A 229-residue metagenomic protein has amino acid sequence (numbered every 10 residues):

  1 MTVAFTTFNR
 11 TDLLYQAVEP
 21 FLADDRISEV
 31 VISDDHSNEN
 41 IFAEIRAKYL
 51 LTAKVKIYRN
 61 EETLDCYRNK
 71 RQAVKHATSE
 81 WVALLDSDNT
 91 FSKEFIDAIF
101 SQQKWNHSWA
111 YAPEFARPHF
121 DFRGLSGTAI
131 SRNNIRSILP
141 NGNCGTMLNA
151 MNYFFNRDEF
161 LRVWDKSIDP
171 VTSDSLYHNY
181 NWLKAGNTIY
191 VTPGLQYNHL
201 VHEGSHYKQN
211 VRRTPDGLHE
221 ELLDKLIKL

Functional and structural regions predicted by a protein language model:
R10-A23: Short, well-formed alpha-helical segments that are part of the catalytic scaffolds of diverse glycosyltransferases
S28-H36, Y58-R59: Short beta-strand/loop segment that forms part of the nucleotide-sugar
D34-A43, E62: A conserved acidic beta->alpha catalytic loop
N60-A77: Glycine-rich, basic loop-to-helix element that forms the pyrophosphate-binding segment of sugar-nucleotide handling
V82: Short aromatic/hydrophobic "clamp" motif used to bind/position activated sugar donors
I96-S126: Conserved donor NDP-sugar-binding/catalytic core segment of glycosyltransferases
R117-P118, T192-V211: Active-site donor/metal-binding and catalytic loop motifs of nucleotide-sugar-dependent glycosylation enzymes
P170-H178: Acidic donor-binding loop at a coil-to-helix junction in glycosyltransferase catalytic cores that engages
